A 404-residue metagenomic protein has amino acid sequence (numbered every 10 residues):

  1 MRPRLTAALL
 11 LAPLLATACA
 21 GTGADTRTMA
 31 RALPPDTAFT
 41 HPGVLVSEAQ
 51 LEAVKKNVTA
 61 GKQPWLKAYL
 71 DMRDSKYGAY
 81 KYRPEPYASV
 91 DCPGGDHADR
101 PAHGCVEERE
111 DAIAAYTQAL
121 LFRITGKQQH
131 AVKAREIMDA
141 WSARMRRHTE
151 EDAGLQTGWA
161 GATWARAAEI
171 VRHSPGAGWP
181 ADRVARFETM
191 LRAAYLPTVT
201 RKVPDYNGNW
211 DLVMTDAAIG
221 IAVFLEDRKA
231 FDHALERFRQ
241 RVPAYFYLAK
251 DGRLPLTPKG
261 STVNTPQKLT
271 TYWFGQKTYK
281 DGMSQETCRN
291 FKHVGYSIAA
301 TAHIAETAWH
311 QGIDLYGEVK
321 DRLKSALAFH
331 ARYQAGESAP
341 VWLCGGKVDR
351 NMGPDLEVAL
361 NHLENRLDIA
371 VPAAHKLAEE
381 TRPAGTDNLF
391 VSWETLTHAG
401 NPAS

Functional and structural regions predicted by a protein language model:
M1-A24: Secretory targeting and sorting signals
C19-A24, D205-Y206, K292: Short acidic, glycine/proline-enriched loop segments that cap or flank alpha-helices
D25-P204, L212, D216, E236-P243 (+4 more regions): Extracellular glycan-targeting catalytic surfaces
R123-G126, A222-E226: Hydrophobic/aromatic side-chain positions at a characteristic register within alpha-helices of tetratricopeptide repeats
Q156, W210, N290-S297, R322: Secondary-structure capping and boundary motifs in well-ordered enzyme cores
A217-I221: Amphipathic alpha-helical interface segments
K229, H233: Aromatic-lined glycan-binding groove of carbohydrate-active enzymes
F246-T287: Flexible internal linker/loop segments at domain or repeat junctions
